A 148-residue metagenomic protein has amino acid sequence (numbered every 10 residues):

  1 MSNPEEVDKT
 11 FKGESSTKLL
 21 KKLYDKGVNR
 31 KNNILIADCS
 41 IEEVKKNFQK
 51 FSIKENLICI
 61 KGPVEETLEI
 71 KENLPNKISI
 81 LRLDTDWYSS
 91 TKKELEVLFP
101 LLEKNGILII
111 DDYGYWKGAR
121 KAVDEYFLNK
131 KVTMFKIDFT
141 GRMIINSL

Functional and structural regions predicted by a protein language model:
M1-L148: S-adenosylmethionine/decaboxylated-SAM
